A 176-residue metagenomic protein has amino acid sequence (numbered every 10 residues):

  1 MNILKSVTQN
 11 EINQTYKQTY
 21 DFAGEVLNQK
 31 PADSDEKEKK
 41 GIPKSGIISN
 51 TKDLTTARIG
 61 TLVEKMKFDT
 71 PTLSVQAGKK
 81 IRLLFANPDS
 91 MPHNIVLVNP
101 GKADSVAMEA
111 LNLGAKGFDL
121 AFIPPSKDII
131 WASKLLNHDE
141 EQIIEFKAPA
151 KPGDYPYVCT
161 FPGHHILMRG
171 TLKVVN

Functional and structural regions predicted by a protein language model:
M1-G41: Acidic, Ser/Thr/Gly/Pro-rich low-complexity segments and short DxT(G/T)-type signature motifs
M1-S6, A86-P88, T160-P162: Beta-strand-rich extracellular modules
I12-K17, P92, L167-R169: Short edge beta-strand segments in beta-sheet-rich domains
D33-R58: N-terminal low-complexity, Pro/Thr/Ser-rich intrinsically disordered segments that act as propeptides or flexible
K37-S45, L120, K127-N176: Extracellular/periplasmic metallocenter environments
N50-R82: N-terminal edge beta-strand
T72-L97, Q142-P156, K173-V174: Beta-strand cores of secreted/periplasmic/IMS beta-sandwich domains, seen most often in copper-related folds
V98-K127: The feature marks short-to-medium sequence segments in extracytoplasmic or secretory-pathway proteins
